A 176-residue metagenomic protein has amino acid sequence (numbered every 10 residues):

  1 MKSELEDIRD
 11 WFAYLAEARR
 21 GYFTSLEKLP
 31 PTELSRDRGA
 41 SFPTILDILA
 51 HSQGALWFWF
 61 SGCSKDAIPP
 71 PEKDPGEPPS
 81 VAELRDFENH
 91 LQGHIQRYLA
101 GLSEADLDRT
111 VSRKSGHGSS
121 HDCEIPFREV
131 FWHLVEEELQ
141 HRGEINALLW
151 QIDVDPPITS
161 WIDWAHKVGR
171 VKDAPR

Functional and structural regions predicted by a protein language model:
M1-S3, P175-R176: Short, low-complexity, intrinsically disordered N-terminal peptides in bacterial proteins
S3-E4, D10: N-terminal beta-strand motif that seeds the catalytic metal site of vicinal oxygen chelate
R9-D74, G116-R176: Short, contiguous alpha-helical
D66-D108: Helix-adjacent hinge/juxtasegments
E104-S119: Carboxylate-rich helix-loop segments that flank metal/cofactor sites and access channels in metalloenzymes
